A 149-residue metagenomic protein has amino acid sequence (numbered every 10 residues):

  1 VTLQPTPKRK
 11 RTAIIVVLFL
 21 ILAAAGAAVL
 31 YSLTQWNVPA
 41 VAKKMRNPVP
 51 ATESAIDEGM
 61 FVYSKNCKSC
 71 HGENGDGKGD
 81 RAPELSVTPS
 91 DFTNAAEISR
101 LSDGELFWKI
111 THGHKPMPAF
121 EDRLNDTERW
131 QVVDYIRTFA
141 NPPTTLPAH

Functional and structural regions predicted by a protein language model:
P5-L22: N-terminal Sec-pathway targeting helices
G26-V38: Membrane-interface motif at the C-terminal end of an N-terminal transmembrane signal
W36-V62, L146-H149: Electrostatic cytochrome c docking/interface patches
A42, P118-H149: Flexible coil segments in periplasmic/lumen-exposed cytochrome c-class electron-transfer proteins
A51-S54, E58, V62, E105 (+3 more regions): Extracytoplasmic/secreted proteins, especially bacterial periplasmic and envelope-associated proteins
T52-D76, A82, L106-H112: Sequence/structural segment immediately N-terminal to covalent heme-attachment motifs in c-type and related
H71, T93, T111, R137-A140: Protein kinase-like catalytic domain
P89-G104, A119-R129: Electron-transfer interface patches adjacent to heme c in soluble/periplasmic c-type cytochromes and di-/multiheme
